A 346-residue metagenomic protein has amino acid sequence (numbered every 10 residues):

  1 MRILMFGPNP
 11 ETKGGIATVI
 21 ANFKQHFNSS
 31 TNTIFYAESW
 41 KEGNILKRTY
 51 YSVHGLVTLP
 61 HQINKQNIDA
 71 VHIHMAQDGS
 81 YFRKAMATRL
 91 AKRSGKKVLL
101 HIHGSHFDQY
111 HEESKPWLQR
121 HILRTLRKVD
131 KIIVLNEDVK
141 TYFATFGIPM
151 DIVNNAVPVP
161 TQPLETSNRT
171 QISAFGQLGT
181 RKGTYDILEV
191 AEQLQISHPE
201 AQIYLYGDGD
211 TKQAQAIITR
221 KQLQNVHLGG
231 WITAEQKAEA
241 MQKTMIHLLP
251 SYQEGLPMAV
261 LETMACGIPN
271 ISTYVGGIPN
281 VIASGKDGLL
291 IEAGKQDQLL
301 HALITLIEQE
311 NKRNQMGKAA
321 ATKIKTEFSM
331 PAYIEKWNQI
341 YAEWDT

Functional and structural regions predicted by a protein language model:
L4, L164-Q195, I203-Y206: Conserved donor-binding/catalytic core segment of Leloir-type glycosyltransferases
E38-W40, F175, Q202-Q215, G230: Glycosyltransferase donor-sugar binding loop
H121-T161: Donor nucleotide-sugar binding/catalytic pocket of nucleotide-sugar-dependent glycosyltransferases
Q215-I232: Nucleotide-activated donor-binding/catalytic signature segment of Leloir-type glycosyltransferases, i.e., the conserved
W231-I232, E239-T244: Short alpha-helical donor nucleotide-sugar binding micro-motif in glycosyltransferases
Y252: Aromatic "clamp/platform" in nucleotide-sugar-dependent glycosyltransferases that forms part of the donor/acceptor
P269-S272: Short hydrophobic beta-strand element within catalytic cores of glycosyltransferases and related nucleotide-activated
S284-G285, L289-Q296, T305-N311: Conserved acidic donor-binding segment of nucleotide-sugar-dependent glycosyltransferases
